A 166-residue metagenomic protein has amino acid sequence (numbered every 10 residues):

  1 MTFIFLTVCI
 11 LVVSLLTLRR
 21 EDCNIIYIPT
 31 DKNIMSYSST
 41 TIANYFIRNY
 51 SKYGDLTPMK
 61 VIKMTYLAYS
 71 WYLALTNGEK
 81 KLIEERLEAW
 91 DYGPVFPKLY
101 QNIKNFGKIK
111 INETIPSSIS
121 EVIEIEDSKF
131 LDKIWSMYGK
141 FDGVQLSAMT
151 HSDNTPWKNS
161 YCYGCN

Functional and structural regions predicted by a protein language model:
F3-N166: Domain-edge interaction signal
